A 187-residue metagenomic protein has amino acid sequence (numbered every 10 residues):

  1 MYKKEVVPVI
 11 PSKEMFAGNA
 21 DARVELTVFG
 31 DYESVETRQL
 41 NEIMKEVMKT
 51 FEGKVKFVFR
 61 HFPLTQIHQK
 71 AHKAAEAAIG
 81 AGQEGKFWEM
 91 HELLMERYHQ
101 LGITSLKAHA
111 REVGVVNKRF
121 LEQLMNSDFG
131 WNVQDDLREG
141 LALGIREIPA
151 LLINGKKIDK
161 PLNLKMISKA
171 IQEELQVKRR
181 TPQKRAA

Functional and structural regions predicted by a protein language model:
M1-V7, R185-A187: N-terminal targeting signals for export/organelle localization
E5, I10-S12, R119, I153: Residue-level signal for pocket-adjacent positions within structured domains
V7-V24: A short beta-strand-turn-helix
F16-A17, L101, I158: Short clusters of hydrophobic/aromatic residues that line enzyme substrate/ligand-binding pockets
N19-D21, Q69, I145-R146: A generic fold-level signal
R23, A74, E147-I148: A structure-centric signal for secondary-structure junctions around beta-strands
T27-E112, V116, Q172, T181-A186: Structural alpha/beta surface segment adjacent to cysteine/selenocysteine redox centers across thiol/disulfide enzymes
F29, E36-M48, A108-A187: C-terminal cap of thioredoxin/glutaredoxin-like
